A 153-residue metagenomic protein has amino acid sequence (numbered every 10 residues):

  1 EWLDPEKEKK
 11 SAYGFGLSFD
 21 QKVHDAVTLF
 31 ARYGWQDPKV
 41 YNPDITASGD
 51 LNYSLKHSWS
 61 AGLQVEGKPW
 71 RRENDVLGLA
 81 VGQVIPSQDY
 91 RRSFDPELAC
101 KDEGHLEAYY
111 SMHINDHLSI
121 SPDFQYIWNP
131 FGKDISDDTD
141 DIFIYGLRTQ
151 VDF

Functional and structural regions predicted by a protein language model:
E1-F19: Surface-exposed beta-loop-beta
E6-S11, G49-L55, P96-D102, S136-I142: Replace "Gram-negative outer membrane beta-barrel proteins" with "bacterial and organellar outer membrane beta-barrel
Y13-L17, Y33, H57-L63, G104-A108 (+1 more regions): Hydrophobic, lipid-facing positions within transmembrane beta-strands of outer-membrane proteins
F15, L29, Y33-W35, A61 (+2 more regions): Transmembrane beta-barrel strands of outer-membrane/channel proteins
D20, Q64-K68, Y109-S111, Q150-D152: Transmembrane beta-barrel domains of outer membrane proteins
K22-A26, G67-G78, I114-I120: Short loop/turn motifs that connect adjacent beta-strands in outer-membrane beta-barrel proteins
W35-K39, V65-G67, V81-S87, Y126-P130 (+1 more regions): Transmembrane beta-strands of outer-membrane beta-barrel pores
L79, T139-F153: Outer-membrane beta-barrel "beta-signal"
